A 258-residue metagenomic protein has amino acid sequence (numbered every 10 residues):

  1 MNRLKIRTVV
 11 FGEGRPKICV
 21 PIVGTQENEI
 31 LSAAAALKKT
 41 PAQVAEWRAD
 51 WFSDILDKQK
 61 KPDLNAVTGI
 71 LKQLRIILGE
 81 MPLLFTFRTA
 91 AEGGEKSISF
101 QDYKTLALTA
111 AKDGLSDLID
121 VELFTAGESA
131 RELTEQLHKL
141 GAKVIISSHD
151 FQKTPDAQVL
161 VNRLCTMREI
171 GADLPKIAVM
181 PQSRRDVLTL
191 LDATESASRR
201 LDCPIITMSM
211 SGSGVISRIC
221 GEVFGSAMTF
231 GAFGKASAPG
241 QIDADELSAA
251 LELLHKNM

Functional and structural regions predicted by a protein language model:
N2-L4, G14-K139, H149-K153: Active-site beta->alpha loop and helix N-cap motifs at the rims of alpha/beta catalytic domains
I6-T8: Short beta-strand/turn micro-motifs at beta-sheet edges
L123-M258: Catalytic alpha/beta core domains of metabolic enzymes, predominantly
